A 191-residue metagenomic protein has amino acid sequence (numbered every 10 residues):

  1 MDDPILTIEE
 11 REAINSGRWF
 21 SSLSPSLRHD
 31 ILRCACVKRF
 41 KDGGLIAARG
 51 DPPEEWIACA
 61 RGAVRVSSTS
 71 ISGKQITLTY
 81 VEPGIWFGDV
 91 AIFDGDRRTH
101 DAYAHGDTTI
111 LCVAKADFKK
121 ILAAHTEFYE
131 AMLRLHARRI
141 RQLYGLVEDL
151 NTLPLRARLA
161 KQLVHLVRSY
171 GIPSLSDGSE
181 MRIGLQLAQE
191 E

Functional and structural regions predicted by a protein language model:
M1-D42, A91-I92: Cyclic nucleotide-binding regulatory module and flanking cytosolic helices
W19, G44-D107: Cyclic nucleotide-binding regulatory domains
S21, K38, I57, T79 (+4 more regions): Residues that recognize and position ribonucleotide moieties
L27, T79-A137, R141: Cyclic-nucleotide recognition modules
L32, C36, A137, R141 (+1 more regions): Amphipathic, well-packed alpha-helical segments that form the structural scaffold of globular domains
Y144-V147, N151: Transmembrane helical bundles of ABC transporter permease domains
N151, L155-R158, Q162, A188: N-terminal positioning helix adjacent to the helix-turn-helix/winged-helix DNA-binding module
L166-E191: Phosphate-/nucleic-acid-contacting segments
